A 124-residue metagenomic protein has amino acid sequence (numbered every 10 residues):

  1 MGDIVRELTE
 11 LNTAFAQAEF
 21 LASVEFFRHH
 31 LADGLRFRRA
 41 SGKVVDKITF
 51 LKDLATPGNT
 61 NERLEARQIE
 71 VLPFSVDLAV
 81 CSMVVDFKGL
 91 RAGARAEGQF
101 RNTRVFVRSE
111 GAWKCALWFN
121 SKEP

Functional and structural regions predicted by a protein language model:
V5-R6, L21-D77, M83, L90 (+1 more regions): A solvent-exposed, acidic/Ser-Thr-rich amphipathic alpha-helical stretch
A79-V80, V105: Short, hydrophobic/aromatic-rich beta-strand segments within well-structured domains
M83-V85, S109: A short beta-strand signature
K88-L90, E123-P124: A short local loop/turn or secondary-structure capping micro-motif enriched for an aromatic residue
Q99-P124: Short beta-strand edge/turn micro-motifs at domain boundaries
